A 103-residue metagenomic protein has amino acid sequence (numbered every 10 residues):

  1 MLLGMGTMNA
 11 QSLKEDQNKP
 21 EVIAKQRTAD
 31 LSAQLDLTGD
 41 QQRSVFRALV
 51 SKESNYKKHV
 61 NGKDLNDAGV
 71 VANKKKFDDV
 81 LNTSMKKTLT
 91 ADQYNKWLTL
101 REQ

Functional and structural regions predicted by a protein language model:
M1-E15: Bacterial Sec-dependent N-terminal signal peptides
Q11-Q103: Charge-rich (acidic/polar
